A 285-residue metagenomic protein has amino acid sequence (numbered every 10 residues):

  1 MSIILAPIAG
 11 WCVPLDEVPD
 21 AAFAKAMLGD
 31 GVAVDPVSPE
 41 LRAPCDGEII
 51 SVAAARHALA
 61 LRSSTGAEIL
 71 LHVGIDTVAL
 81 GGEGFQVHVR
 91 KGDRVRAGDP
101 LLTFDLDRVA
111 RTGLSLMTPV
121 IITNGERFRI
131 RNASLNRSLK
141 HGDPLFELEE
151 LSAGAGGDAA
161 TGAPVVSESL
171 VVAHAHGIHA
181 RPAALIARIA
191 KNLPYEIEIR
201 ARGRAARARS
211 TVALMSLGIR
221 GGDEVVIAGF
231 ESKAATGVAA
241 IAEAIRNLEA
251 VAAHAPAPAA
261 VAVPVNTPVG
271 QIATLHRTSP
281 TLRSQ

Functional and structural regions predicted by a protein language model:
M1-G162, M215: Contiguous, well-folded functional domains in the mature portion of proteins
L5-A6, A163-H174, L275: Short amphipathic
E17, P100, L106, A110 (+6 more regions): Generic secondary-structure signature for well-ordered alpha-helical cores
H57, Y195-I197: Short beta-strand/loop motifs in extracellular/secreted proteins, especially within beta-sandwich accessory domains
E147, S169, H176, R181 (+3 more regions): Non-catalytic, soluble scaffold/interaction modules
G177-Y195, A205-R220: Amphipathic alpha-helical interaction surfaces in cytosolic regulatory modules
R200-G203: Short strand-turn-strand beta-turns centered on an Asx-Gly dipeptide
